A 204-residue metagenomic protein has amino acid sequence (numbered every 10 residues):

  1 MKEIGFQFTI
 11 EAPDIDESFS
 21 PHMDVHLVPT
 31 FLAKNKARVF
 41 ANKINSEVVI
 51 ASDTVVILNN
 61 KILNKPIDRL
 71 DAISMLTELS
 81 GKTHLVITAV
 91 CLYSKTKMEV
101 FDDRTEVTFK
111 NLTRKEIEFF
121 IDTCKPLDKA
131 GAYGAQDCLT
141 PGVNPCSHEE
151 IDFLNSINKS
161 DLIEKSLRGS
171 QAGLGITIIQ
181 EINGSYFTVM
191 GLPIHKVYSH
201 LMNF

Functional and structural regions predicted by a protein language model:
M1-E11, H195, F204: N-terminal G-site helix/loop of the GST-like fold
K2-I4, S20, N42-K43: Short loop/helix-cap segments at secondary-structure boundaries that form the rim of catalytic
I10-I15, A51-T54: Short, conserved active-site loops that position catalytic residues or coordinate cofactors/metal ions across diverse
D16-S18, D137: Short secondary-structure capping/turn micro-motifs that flank functional sites
D24-F204: Anionic-ligand binding patches
